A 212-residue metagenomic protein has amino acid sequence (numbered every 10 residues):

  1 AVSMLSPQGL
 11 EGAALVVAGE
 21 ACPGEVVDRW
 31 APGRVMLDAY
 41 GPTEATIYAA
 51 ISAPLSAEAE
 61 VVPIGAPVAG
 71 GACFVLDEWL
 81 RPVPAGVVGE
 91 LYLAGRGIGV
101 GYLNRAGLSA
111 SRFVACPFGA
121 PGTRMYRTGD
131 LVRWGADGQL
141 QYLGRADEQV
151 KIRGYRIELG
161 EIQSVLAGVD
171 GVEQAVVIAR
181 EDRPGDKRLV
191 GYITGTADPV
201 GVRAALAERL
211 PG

Functional and structural regions predicted by a protein language model:
A1, T43, R180-E181: Conserved beta-strand edge residues that scaffold enzyme active sites
V2-M4, P23-G24, L159, P199: Short, well-ordered alpha-helical microsegments
M4-P63, A72: Gly/Ser/Thr-rich phosphate-binding loop
V35-D38, A53-G212: AMP-dependent adenylate-forming
